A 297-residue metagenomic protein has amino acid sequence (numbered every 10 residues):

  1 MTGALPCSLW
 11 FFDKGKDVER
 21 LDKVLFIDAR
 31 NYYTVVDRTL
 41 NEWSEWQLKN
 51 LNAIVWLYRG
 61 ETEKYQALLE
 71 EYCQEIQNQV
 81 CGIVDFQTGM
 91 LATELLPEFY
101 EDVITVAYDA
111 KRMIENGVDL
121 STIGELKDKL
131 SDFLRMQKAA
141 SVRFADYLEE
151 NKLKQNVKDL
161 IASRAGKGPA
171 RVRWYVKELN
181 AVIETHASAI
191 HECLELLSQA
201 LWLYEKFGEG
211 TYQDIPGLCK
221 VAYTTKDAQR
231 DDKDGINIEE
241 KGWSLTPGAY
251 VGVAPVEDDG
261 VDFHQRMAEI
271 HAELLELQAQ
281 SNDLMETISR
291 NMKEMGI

Functional and structural regions predicted by a protein language model:
M1-K293: A conserved structural/catalytic subdomain of Rossmann-like adenosyl-cofactor enzymes
M295-I297: ABC ATP-binding cassette signature C-motif
